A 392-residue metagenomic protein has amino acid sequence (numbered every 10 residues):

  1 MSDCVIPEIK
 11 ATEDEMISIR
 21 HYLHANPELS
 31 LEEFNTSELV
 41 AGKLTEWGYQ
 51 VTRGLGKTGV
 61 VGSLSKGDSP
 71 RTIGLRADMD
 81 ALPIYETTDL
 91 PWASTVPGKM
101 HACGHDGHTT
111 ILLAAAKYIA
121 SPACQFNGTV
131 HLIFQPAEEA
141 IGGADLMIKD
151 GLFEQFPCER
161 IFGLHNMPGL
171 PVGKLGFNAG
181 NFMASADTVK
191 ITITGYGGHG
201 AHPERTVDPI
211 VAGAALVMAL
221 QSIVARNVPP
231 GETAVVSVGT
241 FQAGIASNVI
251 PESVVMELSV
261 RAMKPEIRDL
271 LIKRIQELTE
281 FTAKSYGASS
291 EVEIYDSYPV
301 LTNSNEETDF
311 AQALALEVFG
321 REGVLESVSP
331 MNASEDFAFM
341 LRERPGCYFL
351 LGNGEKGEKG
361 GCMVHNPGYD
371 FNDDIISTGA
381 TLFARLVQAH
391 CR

Functional and structural regions predicted by a protein language model:
S2-H101, D106, T110-N127: Acidic/His- and Gly-rich active-site-bordering loop/insert found across diverse amide/peptide-bond hydrolases
D3-I6, K10-E13, I17, S30 (+12 more regions): Electropositive phosphate-/nucleotide-binding environments in soluble metabolic enzymes
L23, G62, L75, H105 (+8 more regions): Divalent metal-coordination and catalytic microenvironments
T52, H131-I133, E291: A structural signal for isolated positions on well-ordered beta-strands in alpha/beta enzyme cores
V60-V61, L82-I84, T88-M100, D106-G107 (+3 more regions): Histidine/acidic-residue-rich, glycine-tolerant segments that coordinate divalent metal ions
L64, I193-G195, V260-A262: Short beta-strand-to-loop capping motifs
R76, Y85, V189-I191, Y348-N353: Non-cysteine beta-strand/loop elements that form the S-adenosyl-L-methionine
A214-R392: Metal-dependent amide/peptide-bond hydrolase catalytic core, centered on the "pita-bread" metallohydrolase fold
